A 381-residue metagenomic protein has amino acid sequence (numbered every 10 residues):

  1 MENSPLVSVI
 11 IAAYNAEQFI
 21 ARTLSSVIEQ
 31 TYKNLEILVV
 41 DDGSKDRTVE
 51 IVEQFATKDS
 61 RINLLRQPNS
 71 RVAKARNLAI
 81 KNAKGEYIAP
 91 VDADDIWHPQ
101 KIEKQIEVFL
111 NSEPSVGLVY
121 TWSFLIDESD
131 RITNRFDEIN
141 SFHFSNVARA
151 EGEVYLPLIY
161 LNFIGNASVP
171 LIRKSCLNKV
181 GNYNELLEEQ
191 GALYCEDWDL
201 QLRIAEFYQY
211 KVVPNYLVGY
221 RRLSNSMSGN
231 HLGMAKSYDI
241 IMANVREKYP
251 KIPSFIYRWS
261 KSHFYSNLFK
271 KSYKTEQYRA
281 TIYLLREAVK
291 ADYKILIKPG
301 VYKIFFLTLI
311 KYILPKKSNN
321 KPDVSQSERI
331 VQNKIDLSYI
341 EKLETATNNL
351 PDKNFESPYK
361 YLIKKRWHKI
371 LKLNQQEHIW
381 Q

Functional and structural regions predicted by a protein language model:
M1-I28: N-proximal low-complexity "stem/linker" segments adjacent to membrane-targeting elements
S26, D41-E50, D92: A conserved acidic beta->alpha catalytic loop
L35-G43, N63-P68, A93: Short beta-strand/loop segment that forms part of the nucleotide-sugar
Q67-A83, K104, E153: Glycine-rich, basic loop-to-helix element that forms the pyrophosphate-binding segment of sugar-nucleotide handling
I88: Short aromatic/hydrophobic "clamp" motif used to bind/position activated sugar donors
Q100-I139: Conserved donor NDP-sugar-binding/catalytic core segment of glycosyltransferases
T121, E138-M234: Conserved nucleotide-sugar donor-binding catalytic segment
L217, R222-Q381: C-terminal subregions of glycosyltransferases and related glycan-biosynthesis enzymes
